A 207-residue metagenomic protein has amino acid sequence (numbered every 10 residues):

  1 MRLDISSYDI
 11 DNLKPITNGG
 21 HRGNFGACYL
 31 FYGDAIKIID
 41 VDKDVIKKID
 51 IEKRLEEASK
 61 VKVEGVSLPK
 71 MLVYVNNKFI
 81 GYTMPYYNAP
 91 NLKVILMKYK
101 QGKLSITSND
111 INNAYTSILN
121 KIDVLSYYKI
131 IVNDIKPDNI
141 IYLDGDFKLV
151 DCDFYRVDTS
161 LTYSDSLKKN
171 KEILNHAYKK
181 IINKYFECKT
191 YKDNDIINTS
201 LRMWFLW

Functional and structural regions predicted by a protein language model:
R2-G19: Conserved N-terminal boundary motif of the eukaryotic protein kinase catalytic domain
K14-L72, K103-L104: ATP-binding glycine-rich loop module of kinase domains
N24, I39, N120, P137-I140 (+1 more regions): Catalytic phosphate/metal-binding cores of nucleic-acid and nucleotide-processing enzymes, i.e., regions that mediate
L30, Y86, I141-Y142: Conserved hydrophobic "DFG−1" position in protein kinase catalytic cores
S67-A114: Conserved structural core of kinase catalytic domains
S108-S126: Conserved alphaE helix
I122-D144: Catalytic-loop of the protein kinase fold
D144-W207: C-lobe/activation-segment region of protein kinase-like
